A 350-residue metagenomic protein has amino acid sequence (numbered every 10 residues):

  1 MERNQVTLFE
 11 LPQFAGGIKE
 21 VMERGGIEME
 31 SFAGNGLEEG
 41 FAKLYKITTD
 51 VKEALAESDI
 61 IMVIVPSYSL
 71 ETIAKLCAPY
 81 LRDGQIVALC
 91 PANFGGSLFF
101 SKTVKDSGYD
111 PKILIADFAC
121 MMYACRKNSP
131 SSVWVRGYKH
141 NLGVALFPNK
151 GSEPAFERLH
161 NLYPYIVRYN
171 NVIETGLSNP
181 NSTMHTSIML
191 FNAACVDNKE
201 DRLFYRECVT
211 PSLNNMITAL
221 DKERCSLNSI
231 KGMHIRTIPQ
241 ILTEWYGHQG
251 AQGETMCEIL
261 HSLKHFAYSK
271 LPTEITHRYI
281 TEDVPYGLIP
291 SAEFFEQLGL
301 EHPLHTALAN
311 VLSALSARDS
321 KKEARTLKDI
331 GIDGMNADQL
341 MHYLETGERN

Functional and structural regions predicted by a protein language model:
M1: N-terminal Rossmann-like FAD-binding beta1-loop-alpha1 element of flavoenzymes
Q5-S58, L298: Conserved N-terminal Rossmann-fold NAD(P) cofactor-binding segment
L37-A88: Rossmann-like NAD(P)-binding element
K52-A56, M121-R126, T175-L177: A short acidic, often aromatic-flanked loop/helix-cap motif at beta-alpha or helix-coil junctions that lines enzyme
S67-S131: Rossmann-like NAD(P)(H) cofactor-binding subdomain of soluble oxidoreductases
Y123-L142, K150, S291: Predominantly a Rossmann-like dinucleotide-binding segment in NAD(P)-dependent oxidoreductases
H140-I241: Active-site-lining helix/loop region of Rossmann-like oxidoreductase modules
E200, N214-N350: NAD(P)-dependent Rossmann-like dehydrogenase/reductase catalytic/cofactor-binding core
